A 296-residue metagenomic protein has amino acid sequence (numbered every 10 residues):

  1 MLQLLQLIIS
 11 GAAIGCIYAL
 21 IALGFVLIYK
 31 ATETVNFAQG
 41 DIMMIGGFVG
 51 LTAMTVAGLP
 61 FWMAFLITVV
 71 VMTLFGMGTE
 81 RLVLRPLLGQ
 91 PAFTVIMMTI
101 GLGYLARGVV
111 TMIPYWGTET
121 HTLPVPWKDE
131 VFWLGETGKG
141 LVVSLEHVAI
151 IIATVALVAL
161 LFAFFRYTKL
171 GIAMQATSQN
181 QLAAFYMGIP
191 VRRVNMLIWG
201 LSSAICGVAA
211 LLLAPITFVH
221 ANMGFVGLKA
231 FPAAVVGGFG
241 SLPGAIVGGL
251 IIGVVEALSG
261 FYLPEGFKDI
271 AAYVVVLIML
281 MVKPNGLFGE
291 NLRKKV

Functional and structural regions predicted by a protein language model:
M1-I21, V49, F61-A64, Q90-T94 (+4 more regions): Membrane-interfacial amphipathic/re-entrant helices at transmembrane-helix boundaries
I14-G15, G138-V219, L242-G248: Helix-loop-helix "hairpin" substructures at the membrane interface of multi-pass membrane proteins
Y18, A22, G58-V70, W199-C206 (+1 more regions): Transmembrane alpha-helical segments in multi-pass inner-membrane proteins
A31-G78, L82, T137-G140, Y262: Membrane-embedded helix boundary and interhelical linker motif in transport proteins
D41-I45, P86-T111, M223-V235, P264-K283: Pore- or pathway-lining transmembrane helices of multi-pass membrane proteins that form conduits for solutes/ions
L59-L102, V109, V247-G248, I252 (+2 more regions): Alpha-helical transmembrane segments within multi-pass membrane transporters and channels
L82, Q179-Y186, P190-R193, L263-V296: Cytosolic-side transmembrane-helix boundaries in multi-pass membrane proteins
L87, A92-Y167, V194, L258 (+2 more regions): Transmembrane helix-bundle core of multi-pass membrane transporters and related energy-transducing complexes
